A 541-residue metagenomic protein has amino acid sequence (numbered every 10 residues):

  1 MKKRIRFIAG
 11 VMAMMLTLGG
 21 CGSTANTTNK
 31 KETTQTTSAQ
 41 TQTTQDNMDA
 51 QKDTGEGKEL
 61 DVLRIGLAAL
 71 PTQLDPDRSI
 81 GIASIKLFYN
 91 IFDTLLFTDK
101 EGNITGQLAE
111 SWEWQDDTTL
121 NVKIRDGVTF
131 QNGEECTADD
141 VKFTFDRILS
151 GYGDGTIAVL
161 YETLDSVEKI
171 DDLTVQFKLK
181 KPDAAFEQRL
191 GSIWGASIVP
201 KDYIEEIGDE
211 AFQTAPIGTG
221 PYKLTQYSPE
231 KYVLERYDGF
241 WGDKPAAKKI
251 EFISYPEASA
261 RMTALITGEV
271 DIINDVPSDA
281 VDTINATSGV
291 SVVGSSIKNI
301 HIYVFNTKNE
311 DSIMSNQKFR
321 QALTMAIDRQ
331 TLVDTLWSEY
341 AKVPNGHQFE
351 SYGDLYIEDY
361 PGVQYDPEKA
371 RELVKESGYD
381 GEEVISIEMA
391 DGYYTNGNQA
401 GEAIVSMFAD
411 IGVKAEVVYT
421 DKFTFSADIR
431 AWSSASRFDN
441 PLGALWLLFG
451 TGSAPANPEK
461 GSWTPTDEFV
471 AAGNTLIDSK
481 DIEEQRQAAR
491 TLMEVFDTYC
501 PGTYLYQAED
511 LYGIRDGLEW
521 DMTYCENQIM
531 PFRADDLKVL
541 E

Functional and structural regions predicted by a protein language model:
I65, G133, I387, S406-S453 (+1 more regions): Periplasmic binding protein-like
G66-Q115, D146, I217-G218: N-terminal lobe/hinge region of extracytoplasmic solute-binding protein
D99-N103, G191-K244, K249, E372: Gly/Pro-rich hinge or "lid" segments in bacterial periplasmic/extracellular proteins
E113, A158-D202: Surface-exposed binding/hinge segments that line and control ligand-binding clefts or catalytic entry sites
D238-T283, K414: Ligand-site clamp/hinge motif
M325, K342-E376, Y393-G397: Structural transition elements
E416-F423, W446-D516, E541: Extracytoplasmic/peripheral linker and loop segments enriched in polar/acidic and small residues with frequent Thr/Pro
Y512-E541: Long beta-strand-rich cores associated with HINT superfamily self-processing modules
